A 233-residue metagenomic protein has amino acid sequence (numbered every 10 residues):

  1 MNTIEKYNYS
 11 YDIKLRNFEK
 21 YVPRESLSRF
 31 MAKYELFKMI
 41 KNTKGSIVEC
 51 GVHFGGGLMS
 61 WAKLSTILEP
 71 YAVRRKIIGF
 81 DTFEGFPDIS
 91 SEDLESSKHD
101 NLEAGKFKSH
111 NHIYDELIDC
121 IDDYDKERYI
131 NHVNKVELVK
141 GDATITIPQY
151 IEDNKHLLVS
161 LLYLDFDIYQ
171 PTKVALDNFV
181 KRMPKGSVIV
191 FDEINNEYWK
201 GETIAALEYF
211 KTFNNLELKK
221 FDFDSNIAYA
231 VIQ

Functional and structural regions predicted by a protein language model:
N2-R24, K41-Q233: S-adenosylmethionine/decaboxylated-SAM
A32-N42: Conserved alpha-helix/loop element of class I SAM-dependent methyltransferases that forms part of the SAM/SAH-binding
